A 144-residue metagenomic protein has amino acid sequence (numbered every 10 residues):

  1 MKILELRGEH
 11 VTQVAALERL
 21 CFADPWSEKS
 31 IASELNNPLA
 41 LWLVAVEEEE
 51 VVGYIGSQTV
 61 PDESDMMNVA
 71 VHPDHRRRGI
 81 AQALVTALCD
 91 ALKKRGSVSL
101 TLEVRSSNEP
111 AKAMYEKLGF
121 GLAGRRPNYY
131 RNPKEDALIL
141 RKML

Functional and structural regions predicted by a protein language model:
K2-D74, R78, V85-A87, A91-R95 (+1 more regions): Acetyl-CoA-dependent GNAT
M66, L100-V104: Conserved hydrophobic beta-strand within the GNAT/NAT acetyltransferase core sheet that lines the active-site cleft
H72, R76, E103-S107, N132: Residue-level recognition of the GNAT/N-acetyltransferase active site
V85, N108-A111, N128-P133: Short glycine/proline-centered loop/turn elements that form peptide/ligand docking sites
E103, G121-A137: Conserved catalytic-core motifs of GNAT/GCN5-like acyltransferases
Y115, F120, L140: Conserved active-site tyrosine of GNAT-family acetyltransferases
D136-L144: Terminal substrate-recognition subdomain of acyl/acetyltransferases
